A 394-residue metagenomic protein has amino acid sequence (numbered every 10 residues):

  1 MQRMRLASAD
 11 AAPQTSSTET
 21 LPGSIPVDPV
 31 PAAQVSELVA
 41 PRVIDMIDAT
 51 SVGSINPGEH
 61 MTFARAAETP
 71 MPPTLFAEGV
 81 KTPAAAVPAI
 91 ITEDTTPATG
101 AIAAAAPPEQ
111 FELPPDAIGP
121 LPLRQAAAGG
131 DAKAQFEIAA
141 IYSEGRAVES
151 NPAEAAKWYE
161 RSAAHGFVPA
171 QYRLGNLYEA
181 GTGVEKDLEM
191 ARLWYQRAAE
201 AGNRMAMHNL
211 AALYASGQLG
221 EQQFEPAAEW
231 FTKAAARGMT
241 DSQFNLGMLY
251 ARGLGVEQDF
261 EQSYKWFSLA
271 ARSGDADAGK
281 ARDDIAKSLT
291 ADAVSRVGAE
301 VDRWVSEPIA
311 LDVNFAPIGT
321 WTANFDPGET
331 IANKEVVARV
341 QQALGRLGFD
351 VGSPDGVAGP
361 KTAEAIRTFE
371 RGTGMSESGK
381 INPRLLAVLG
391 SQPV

Functional and structural regions predicted by a protein language model:
M1-D131, E137, F167, T232 (+4 more regions): Proline-rich, low-complexity linker regions of envelope-associated factors in Gram-negative bacteria
P115, A128-D131, E144-R146, N151 (+13 more regions): Short helix-capping/linker turns of helical repeat alpha-solenoids
F136-E137, Y172-R173, L188, M205-N209 (+5 more regions): Alpha-solenoid helical repeat scaffolds
E137-E144, V148, R173-A180, M207-S216 (+3 more regions): Hydrophobic face of amphipathic alpha-helices that form TPR/SEL1-like repeat modules and related alpha-solenoid
I141, S162, L177, A198 (+8 more regions): TPR/TPR-like alpha-solenoid repeats
E257-P308: TPR/TPR-like (Sel1-like) alpha-helical repeat modules
T330-E335, G345-V388: Short acidic, glycine/serine/threonine-rich helix-capping segments at coil-helix boundaries
